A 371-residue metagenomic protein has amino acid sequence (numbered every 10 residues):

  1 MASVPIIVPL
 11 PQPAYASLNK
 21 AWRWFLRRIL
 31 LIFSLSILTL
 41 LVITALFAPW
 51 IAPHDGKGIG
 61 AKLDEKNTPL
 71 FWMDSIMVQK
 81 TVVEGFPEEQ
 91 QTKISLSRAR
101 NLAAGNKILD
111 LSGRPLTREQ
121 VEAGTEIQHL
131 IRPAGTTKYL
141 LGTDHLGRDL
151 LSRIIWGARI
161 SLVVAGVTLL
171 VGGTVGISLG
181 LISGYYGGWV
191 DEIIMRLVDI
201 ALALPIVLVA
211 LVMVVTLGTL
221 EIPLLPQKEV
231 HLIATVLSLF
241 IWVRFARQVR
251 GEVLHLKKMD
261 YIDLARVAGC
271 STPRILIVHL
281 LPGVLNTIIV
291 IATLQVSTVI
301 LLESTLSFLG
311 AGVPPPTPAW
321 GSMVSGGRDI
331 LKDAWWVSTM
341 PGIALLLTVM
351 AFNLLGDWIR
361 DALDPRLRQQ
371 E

Functional and structural regions predicted by a protein language model:
M1-G173, I177, P316, I330-M340 (+2 more regions): Gly/Trp-centered helix-boundary motif
T143-E371: Alpha-helical transmembrane segments of integral membrane proteins, especially multi-pass inner/plasma-membrane
